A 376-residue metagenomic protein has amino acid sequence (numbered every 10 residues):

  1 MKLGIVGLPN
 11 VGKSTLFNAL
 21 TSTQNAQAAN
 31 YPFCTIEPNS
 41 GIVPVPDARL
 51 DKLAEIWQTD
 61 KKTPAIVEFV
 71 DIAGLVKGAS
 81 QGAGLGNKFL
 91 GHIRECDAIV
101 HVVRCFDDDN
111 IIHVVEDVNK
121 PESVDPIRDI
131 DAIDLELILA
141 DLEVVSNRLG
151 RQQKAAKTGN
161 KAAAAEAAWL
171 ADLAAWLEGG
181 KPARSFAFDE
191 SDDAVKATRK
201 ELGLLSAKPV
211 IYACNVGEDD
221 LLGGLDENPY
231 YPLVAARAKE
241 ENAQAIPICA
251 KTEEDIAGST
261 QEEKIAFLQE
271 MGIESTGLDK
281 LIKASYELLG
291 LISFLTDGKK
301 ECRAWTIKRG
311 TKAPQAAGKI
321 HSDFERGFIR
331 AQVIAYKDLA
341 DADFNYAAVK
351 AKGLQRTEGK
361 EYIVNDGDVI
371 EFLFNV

Functional and structural regions predicted by a protein language model:
M1-P121, I127, D134, V145 (+1 more regions): Conserved G1/Walker A P-loop phosphate-binding module
K2-V6, V11, F17, R151-N365 (+2 more regions): C-terminal-of-GTPase-core extension/linker across diverse P-loop GTPases
T23-Y31, P38-S40, V45-A48, V70 (+12 more regions): Residue-level signal for pocket-adjacent positions within structured domains
T35, K88, L137, V144 (+3 more regions): Alpha-helical initiation/capping and key positions within long helical/coiled-coil segments
L75-Q81, P121-V124, D131-L137, A156-A162 (+2 more regions): Flexible beta-alpha connector loops of hexameric P-loop NTPases
I93, L142, S146-L149, A167 (+1 more regions): Hydrophobic faces of stable alpha-helices that mediate helix-helix packing
